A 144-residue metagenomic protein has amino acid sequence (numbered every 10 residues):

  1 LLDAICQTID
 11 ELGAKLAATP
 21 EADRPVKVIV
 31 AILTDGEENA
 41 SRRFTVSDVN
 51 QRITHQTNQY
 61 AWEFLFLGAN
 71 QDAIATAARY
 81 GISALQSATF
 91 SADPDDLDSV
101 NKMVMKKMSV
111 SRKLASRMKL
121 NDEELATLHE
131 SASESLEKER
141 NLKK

Functional and structural regions predicted by a protein language model:
L1-K144: Acidic, low-complexity intrinsically disordered regions
